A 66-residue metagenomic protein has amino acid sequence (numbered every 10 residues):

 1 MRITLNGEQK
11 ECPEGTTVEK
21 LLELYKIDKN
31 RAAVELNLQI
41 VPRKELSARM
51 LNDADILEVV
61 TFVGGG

Functional and structural regions predicted by a protein language model:
R2, E11-L46, F62: Compact, glycine-rich, soluble single-domain proteins
T4-N6: N-terminal acidic leader/helix
A54-L57: Loop/turn positions that initiate beta-strands
G65-G66: Glycine-centered recognition micro-motifs in short, flexible terminal segments and loops
